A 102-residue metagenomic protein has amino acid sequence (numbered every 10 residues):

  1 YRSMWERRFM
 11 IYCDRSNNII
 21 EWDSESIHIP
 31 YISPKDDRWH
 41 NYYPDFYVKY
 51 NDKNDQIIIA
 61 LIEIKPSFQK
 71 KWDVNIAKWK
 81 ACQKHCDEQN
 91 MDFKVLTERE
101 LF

Functional and structural regions predicted by a protein language model:
Y1-F102: Electrostatic, structured charged patches in enzyme active sites and in nucleic-acid/phosphate-binding
